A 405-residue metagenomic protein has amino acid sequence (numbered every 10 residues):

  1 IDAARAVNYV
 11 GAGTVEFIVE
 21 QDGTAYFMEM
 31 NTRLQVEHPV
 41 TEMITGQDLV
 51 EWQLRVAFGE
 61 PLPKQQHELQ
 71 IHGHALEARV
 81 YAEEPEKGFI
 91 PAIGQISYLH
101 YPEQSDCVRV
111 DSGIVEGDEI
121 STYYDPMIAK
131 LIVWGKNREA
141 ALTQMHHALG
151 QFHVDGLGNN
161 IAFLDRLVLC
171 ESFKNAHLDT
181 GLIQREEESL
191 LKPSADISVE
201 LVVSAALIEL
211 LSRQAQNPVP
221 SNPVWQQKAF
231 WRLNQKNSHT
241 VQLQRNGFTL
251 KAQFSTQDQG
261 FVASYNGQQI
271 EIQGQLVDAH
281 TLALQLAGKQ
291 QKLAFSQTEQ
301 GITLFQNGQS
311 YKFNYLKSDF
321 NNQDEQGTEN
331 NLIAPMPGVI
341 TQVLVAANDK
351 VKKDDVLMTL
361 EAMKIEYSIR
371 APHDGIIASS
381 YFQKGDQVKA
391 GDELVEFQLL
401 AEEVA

Functional and structural regions predicted by a protein language model:
A4-G11, G59-H67, Q291-K292: Active-site phosphate-binding and catalytic loops of NTP-dependent enzymes
Y9-Q35: Conserved metal-phosphate-binding beta-hairpin within the catalytic cores of diverse ATP-dependent phosphoryl-transfer
F17-V19, H67-Q70, G88, I120-Y123 (+7 more regions): Replace "in large, NTP-powered and nucleic-acid-processing enzymes" with "in large, NTP-powered factors and other
I18, Q35, P39-Q269, A390-E396 (+1 more regions): Catalytic cores of soluble metabolic enzymes centered on carboxylation/carboxyl-transfer
G267-Q268, F305-Q306, A347, D355: C-terminal amphipathic alpha-helical interaction region
I270-G288: A conserved acidic, glycine/proline-rich C-terminal tail/linker
S296, Q300-A334: Catalytic P-loop NTP-binding/switch module of NTPases
N322-A405: Structured functional modules or segments
